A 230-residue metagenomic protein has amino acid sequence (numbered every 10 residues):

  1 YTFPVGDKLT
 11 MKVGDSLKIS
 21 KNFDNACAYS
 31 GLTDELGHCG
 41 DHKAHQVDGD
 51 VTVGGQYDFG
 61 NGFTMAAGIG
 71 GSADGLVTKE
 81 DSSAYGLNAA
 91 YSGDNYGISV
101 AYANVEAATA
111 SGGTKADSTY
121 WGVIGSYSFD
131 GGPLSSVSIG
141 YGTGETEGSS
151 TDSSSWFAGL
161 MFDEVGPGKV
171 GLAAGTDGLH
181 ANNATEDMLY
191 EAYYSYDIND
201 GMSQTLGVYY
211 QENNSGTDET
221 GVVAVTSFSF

Functional and structural regions predicted by a protein language model:
Y1, Y210, T220-V222: Extracytoplasmic/periplasmic mature domains of Sec-exported, cell-envelope-associated bacterial proteins
Y1-S72, A89-G97, S150, F157-A181 (+1 more regions): Outer membrane beta-barrel
N61-G62, A66, E80-A84, A90-L189 (+1 more regions): Detector for outer-membrane/organellar transmembrane beta-barrel domains, recognizing the amphipathic beta-strand
A73-G75, V105-E106: Extended, compositionally biased alpha-helical segments that mediate assembly or anchoring
L172, L206, T226: Hydrophobic, well-ordered secondary-structure elements that form the walls of internal hydrophobic environments
A192-G207: C-terminal closing repeat unit and adjoining cap/tail of repeat-based domains
Y196, D218-F230: Outer-membrane beta-barrel "beta-signal"
V208-N214: A short, acidic, flexible beta-alpha connecting loop/helix-capping segment that sits on the rim of active
